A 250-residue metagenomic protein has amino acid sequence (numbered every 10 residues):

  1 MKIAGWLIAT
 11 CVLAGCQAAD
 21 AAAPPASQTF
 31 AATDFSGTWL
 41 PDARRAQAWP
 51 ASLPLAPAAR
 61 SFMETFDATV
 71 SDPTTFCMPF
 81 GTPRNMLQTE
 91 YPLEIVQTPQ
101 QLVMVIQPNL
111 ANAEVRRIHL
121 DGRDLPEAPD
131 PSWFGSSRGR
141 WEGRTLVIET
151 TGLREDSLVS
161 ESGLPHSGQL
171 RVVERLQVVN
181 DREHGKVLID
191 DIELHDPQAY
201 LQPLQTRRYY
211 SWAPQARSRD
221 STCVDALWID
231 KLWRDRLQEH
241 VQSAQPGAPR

Functional and structural regions predicted by a protein language model:
G5-G15: Bacterial N-terminal signal peptides
A19-R250: PEST-like low-complexity, intrinsically disordered acidic/proline/serine-rich tracts that flank trafficking/processing
